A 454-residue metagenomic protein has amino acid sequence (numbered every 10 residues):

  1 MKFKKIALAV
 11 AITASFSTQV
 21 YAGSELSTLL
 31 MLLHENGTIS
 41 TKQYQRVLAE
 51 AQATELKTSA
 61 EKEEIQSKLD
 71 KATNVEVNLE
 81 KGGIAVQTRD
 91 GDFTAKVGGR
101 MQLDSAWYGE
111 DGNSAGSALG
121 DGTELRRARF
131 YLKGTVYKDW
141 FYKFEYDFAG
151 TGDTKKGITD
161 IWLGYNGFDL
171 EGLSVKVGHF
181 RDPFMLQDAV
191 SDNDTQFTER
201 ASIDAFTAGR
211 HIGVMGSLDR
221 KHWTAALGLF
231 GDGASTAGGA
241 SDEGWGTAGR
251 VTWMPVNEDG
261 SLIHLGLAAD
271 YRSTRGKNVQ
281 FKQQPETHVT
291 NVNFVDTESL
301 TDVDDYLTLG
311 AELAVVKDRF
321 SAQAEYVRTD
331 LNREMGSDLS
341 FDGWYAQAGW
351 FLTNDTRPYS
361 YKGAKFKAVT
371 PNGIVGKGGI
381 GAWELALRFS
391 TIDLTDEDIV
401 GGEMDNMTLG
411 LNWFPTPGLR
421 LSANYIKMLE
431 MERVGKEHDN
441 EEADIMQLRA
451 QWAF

Functional and structural regions predicted by a protein language model:
M1-K2: N-terminal secretory signal peptides that target proteins for export/translocation
K5, V10-I12, F16, V20-R100 (+2 more regions): N-terminal periplasmic/intermembrane-space "pro-region" immediately following the signal or transit peptide
Y44-Q45, E145-Y146, E325: Short loop/turn and capping residues at structural boundaries
A51-Q52, G152-D153, N332: Short secondary-structure boundary/hinge segments and terminal tails
N74, G120-D121, I203-T207, T301-D304 (+1 more regions): Short Gly/Pro-enriched turn/cap motifs at secondary-structure boundaries
K81-R275, L313, F341, Y345 (+3 more regions): Outer membrane beta-barrel
G116, G164-Y165, N278-F454: Outer-membrane beta-barrel pore domains
